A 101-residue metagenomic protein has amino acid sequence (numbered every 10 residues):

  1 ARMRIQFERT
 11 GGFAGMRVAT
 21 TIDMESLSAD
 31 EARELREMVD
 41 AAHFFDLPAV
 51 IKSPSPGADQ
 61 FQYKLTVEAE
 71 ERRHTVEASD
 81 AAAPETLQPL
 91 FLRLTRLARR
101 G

Functional and structural regions predicted by a protein language model:
A1-G101: Function-determining sites in protein domains
